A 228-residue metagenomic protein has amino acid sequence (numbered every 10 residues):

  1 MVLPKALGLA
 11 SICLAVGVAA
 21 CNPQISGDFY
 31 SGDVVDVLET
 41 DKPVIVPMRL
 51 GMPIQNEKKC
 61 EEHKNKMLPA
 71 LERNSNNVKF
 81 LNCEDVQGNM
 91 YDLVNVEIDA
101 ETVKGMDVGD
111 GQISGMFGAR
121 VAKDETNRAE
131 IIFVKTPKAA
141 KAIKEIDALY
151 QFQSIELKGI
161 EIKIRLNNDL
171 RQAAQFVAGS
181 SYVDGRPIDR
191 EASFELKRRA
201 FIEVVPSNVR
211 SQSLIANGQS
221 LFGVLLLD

Functional and structural regions predicted by a protein language model:
M1-L9: Bacterial N-terminal signal peptides that target proteins for export
G17-A20: C-terminal motif of bacterial Sec signal peptides marking the signal peptidase cleavage site
N22-Q24: Bacterial signal peptide processing site
S26-V35: Short, low-complexity, disordered segments immediately C-terminal to signal peptides in bacterial exported proteins
V35-P43: Edge/loop elements at the starts and ends of beta-strands within beta-rich repeat scaffolds
P43-A70: Post-signal-peptide N-terminal segment of Sec-exported extracytoplasmic proteins
A70-D228: Mature, soluble, non-transmembrane domains
